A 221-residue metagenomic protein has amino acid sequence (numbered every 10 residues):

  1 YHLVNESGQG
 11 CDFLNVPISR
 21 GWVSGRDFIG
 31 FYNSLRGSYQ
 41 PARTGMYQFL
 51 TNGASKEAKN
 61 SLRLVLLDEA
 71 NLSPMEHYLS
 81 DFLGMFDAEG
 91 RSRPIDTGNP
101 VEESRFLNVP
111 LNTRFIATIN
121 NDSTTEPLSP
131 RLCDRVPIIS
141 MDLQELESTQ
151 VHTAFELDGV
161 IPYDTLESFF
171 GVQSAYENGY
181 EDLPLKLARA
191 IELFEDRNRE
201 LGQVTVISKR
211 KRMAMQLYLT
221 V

Functional and structural regions predicted by a protein language model:
Y1-V221: C-terminal regulatory/interaction module of P-loop NTP-utilizing enzymes
